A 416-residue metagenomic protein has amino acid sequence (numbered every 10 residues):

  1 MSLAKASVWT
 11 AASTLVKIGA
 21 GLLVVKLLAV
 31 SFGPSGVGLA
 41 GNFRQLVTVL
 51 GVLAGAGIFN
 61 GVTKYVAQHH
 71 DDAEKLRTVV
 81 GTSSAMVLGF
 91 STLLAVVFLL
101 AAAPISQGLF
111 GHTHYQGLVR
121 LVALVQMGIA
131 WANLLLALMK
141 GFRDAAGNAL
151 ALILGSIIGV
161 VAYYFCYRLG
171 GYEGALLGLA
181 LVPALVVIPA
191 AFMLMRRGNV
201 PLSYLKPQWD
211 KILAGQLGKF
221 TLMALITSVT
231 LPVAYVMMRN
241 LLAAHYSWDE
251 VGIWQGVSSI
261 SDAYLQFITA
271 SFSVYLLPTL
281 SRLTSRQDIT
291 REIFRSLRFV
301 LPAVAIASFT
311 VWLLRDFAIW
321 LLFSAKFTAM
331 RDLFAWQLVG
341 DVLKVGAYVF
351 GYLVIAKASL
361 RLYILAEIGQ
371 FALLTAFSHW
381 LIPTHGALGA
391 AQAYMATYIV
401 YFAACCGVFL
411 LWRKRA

Functional and structural regions predicted by a protein language model:
M1-G21, E74, G81, P207-A224 (+2 more regions): N-terminal membrane topogenesis motif
S2-N60, A95, L99, V160 (+4 more regions): Signature of the first transmembrane helix
L3, A175, L179, A190-V233 (+2 more regions): Interhelical loop/hinge segments that connect adjacent transmembrane helices in multipass membrane
K5-K17, F43, T48, A56-A103 (+2 more regions): Membrane-water interface segments that mark the loop-to-transmembrane alpha-helix transition
K26, G55-D71, G141, V257 (+2 more regions): Helix-loop junctions and terminal segments of transmembrane helices in multi-pass membrane transport/translocation
A102-V122, W248, F294, L313-V342 (+1 more regions): Interfacial segments at transmembrane-helix termini and the short loops linking adjacent helices
Q116, R120, A149-G198, I368-L373 (+1 more regions): Hydrophobic alpha-helical transmembrane segments
M127-A151, V339-A366: Membrane-interface junctions at transmembrane-helix termini in multi-pass inner-membrane proteins
